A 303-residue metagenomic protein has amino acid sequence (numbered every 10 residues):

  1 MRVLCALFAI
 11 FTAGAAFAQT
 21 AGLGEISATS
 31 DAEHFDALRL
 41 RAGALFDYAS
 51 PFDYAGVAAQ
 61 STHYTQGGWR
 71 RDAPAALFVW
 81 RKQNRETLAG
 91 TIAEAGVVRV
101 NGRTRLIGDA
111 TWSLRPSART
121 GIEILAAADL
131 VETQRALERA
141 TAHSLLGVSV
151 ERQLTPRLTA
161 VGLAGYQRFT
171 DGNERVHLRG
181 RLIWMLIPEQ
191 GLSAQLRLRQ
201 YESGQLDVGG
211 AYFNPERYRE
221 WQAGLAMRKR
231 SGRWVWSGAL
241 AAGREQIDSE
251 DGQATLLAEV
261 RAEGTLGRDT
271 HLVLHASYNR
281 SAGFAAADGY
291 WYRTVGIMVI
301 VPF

Functional and structural regions predicted by a protein language model:
C5-G14: Bacterial N-terminal signal peptides
F17-F303: Gram-negative and organellar
